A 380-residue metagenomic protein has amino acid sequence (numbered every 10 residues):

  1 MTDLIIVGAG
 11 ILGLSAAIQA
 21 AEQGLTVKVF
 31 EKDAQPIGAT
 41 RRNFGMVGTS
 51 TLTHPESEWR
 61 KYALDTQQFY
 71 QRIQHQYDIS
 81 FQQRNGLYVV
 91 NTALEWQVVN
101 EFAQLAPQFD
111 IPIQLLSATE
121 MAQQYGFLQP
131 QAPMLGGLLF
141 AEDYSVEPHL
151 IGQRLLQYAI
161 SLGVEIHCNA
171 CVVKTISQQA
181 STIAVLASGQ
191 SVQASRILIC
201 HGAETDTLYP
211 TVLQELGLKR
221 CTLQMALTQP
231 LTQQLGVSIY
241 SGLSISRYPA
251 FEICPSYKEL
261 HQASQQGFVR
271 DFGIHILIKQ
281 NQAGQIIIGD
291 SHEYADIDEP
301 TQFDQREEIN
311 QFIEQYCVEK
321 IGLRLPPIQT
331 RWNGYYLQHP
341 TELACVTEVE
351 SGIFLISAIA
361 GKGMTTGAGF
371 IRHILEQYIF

Functional and structural regions predicted by a protein language model:
T2-K28: N-terminal Rossmann-like FAD-binding beta1-loop-alpha1 element of flavoenzymes
I5-V7, S191-E204, I371: Short hydrophobic core segments
I18-Q19, V47, S80-F81, A203-L325: Active-site substrate-recognition segment that forms the wall of the catalytic cavity or substrate channel
E22-N43: Glycine-rich FAD pyrophosphate-binding loop
G45-Q124: Dinucleotide-binding Rossmann-like beta1-alpha1 core, especially the glycine-rich loop that anchors the ADP
S80-Y88, A122-L162, S291-Y294, S351: Helix-loop-beta segment of a Rossmann-like dinucleotide-binding subdomain
G137-S188, V192-R196: Helical element adjacent to the flavin cofactor pocket in flavoenzyme catalytic cores
G273, Q282-I287, E293-F380: C-terminal catalytic lobe of FAD-dependent flavoproteins
